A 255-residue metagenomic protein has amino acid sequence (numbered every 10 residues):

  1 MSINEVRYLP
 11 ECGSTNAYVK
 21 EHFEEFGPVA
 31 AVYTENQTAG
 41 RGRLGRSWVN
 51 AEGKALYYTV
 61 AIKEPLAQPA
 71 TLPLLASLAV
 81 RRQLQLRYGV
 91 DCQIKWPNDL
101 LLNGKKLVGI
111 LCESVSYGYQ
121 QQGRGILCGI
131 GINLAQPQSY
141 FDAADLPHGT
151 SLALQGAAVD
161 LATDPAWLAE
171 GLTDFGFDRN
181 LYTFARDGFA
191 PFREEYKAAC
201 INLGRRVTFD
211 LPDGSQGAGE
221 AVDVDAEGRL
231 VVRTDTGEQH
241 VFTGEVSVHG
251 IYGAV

Functional and structural regions predicted by a protein language model:
M1-V90, K106-V108, V115-S116, A254-V255: N-terminal lobe of the biotin/lipoate ligase/transferase fold
P65-A67, L74-C92, L102-V255: Long, positively charged amphipathic alpha-helical accessory segments at protein N-termini or as interdomain linkers
